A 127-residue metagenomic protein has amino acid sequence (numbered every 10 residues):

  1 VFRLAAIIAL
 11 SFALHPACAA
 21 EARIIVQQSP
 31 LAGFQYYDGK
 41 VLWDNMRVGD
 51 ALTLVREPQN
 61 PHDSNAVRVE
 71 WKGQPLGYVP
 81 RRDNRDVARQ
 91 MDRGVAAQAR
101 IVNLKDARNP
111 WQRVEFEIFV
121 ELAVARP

Functional and structural regions predicted by a protein language model:
F2-S11, A17-P127: Conserved active-site motif detector
